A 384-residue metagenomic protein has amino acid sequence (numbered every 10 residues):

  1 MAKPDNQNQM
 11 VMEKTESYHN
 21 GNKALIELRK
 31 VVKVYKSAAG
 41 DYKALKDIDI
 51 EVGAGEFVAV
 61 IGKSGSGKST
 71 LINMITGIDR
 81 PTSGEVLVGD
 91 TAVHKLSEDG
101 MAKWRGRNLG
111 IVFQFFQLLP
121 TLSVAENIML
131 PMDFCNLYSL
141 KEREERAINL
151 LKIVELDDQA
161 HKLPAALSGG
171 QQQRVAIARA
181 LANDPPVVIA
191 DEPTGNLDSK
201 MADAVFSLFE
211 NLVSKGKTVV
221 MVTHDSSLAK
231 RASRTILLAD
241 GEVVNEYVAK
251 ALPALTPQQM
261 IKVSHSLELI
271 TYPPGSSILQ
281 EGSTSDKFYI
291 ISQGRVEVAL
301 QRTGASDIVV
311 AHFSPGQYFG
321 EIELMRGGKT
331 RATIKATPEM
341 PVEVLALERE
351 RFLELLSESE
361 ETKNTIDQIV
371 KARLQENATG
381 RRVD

Functional and structural regions predicted by a protein language model:
M1-V34: ABC-family P-loop ATPase nucleotide-binding domain
A24-M221, S226-A229: ABC family nucleotide-binding domain
I78-R80, I236, Y289: Post-Walker A (P-loop) alpha1-beta2 connector of ABC-family nucleotide-binding domains
T82-E85, D240, D286-K287, Q293: Conserved coupling/switch loops of ABC nucleotide-binding domains, chiefly the family-specific signature
R231-L237: Conserved catalytic segment of ABC-fold P-loop ATPases
A239-S276, S314, L356-A378, R382-V383: Cyclic nucleotide-binding regulatory module and flanking cytosolic helices
K250-V309, P315-Q317: Regulatory nucleotide-sensing modules
V310-Q368: Cyclic-nucleotide recognition modules
